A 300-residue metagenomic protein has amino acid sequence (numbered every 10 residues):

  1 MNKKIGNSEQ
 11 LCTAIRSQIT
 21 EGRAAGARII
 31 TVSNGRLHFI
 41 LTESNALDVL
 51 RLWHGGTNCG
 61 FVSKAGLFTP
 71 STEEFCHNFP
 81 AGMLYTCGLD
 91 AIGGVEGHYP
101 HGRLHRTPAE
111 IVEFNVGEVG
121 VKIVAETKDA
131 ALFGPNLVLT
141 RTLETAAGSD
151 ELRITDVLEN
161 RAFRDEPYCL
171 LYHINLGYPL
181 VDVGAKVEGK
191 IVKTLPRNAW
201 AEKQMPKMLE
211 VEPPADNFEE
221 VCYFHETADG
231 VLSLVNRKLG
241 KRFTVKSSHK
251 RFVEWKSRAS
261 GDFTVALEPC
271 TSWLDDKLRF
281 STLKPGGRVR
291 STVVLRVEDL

Functional and structural regions predicted by a protein language model:
M1-R153, D165-C169, L176-D216, V221 (+1 more regions): Surface-exposed acidic/polar loop and edge beta-strand patches at domain peripheries
